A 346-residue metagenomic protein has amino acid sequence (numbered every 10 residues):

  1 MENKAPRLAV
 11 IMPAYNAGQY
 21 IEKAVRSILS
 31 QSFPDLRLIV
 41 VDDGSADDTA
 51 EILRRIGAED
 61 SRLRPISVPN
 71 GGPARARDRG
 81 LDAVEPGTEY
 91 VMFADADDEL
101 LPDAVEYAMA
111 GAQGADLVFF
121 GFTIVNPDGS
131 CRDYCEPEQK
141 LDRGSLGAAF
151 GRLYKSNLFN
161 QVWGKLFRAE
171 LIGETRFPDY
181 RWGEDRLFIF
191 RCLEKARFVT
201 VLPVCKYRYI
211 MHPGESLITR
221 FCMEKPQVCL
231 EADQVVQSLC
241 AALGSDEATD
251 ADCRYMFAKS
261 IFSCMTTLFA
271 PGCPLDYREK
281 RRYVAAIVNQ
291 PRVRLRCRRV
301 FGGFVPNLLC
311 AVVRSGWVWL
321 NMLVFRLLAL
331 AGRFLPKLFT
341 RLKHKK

Functional and structural regions predicted by a protein language model:
N16-S30: Short, well-formed alpha-helical segments that are part of the catalytic scaffolds of diverse glycosyltransferases
Q19-E22, D47-I56, E99, D103-V105: Acidic helix N-cap motif at the loop->helix transition within catalytic regions of sugar-transfer enzymes
S27, P34, D42-E51, N70: A conserved acidic beta->alpha catalytic loop
V68-P86: Glycine-rich, basic loop-to-helix element that forms the pyrophosphate-binding segment of sugar-nucleotide handling
P73, D78, A96-L202, Y207-P226: Donor-binding/catalytic cores of nucleotide-activated saccharide and glycerol-phosphate transferases/polymerases
V91: Short aromatic/hydrophobic "clamp" motif used to bind/position activated sugar donors
K206-P213, T219-A248, S260-V293: Catalytic core of nucleotide-sugar-dependent glycosyltransferases
A270-K346: Membrane-interface aromatic/basic loop that binds lipid-linked glycans or pyrophosphate carriers, typified by
